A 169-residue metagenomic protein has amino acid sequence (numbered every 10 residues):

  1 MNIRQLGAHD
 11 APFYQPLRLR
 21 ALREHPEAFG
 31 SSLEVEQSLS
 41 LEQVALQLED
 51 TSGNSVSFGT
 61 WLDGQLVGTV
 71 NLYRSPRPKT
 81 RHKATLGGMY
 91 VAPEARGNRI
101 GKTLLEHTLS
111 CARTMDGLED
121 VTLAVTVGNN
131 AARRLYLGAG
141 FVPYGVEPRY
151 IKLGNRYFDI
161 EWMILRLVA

Functional and structural regions predicted by a protein language model:
M1-I3: Extreme N-terminal starter segment of soluble prokaryotic enzymes
A8-H9, Q15-P16, R20-G88, A92-E94 (+3 more regions): Acetyl-CoA-dependent GNAT
S55, F158-W162: Short hydrophobic/aromatic beta-strand or adjacent loop that forms the aromatic wall/cage of a ligand/substrate-binding
A92-E94, N98, V127-G128: Active-site acidic-Proline motif in GNAT/NAT acetyltransferases
L105, G128-A132, R149-N155: Short glycine/proline-centered loop/turn elements that form peptide/ligand docking sites
A112-A124: Conserved GNAT acetyl-CoA-binding A-motif
T122-A124, L137, V142-F158: Conserved catalytic-core motifs of GNAT/GCN5-like acyltransferases
